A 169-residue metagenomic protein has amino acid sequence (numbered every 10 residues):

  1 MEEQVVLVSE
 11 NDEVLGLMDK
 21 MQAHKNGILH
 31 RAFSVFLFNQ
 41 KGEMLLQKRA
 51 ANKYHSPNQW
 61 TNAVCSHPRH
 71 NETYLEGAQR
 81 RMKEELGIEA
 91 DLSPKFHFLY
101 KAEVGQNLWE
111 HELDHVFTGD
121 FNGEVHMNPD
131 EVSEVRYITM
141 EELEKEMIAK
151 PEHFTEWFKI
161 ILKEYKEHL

Functional and structural regions predicted by a protein language model:
M1-S34, Q40: Acidic, metal-coordinating catalytic segment for phosphate/diphosphate chemistry, firing primarily on the Nudix
N11-L17, H24-K25, S56, W60 (+5 more regions): Glycine-rich, flexible loop/turn motifs
M21, H70, L99, L108-L169: Nudix hydrolase/Nudix homology domain
Q22-F33, E43-R80, E84: Conserved Nudix-box catalytic region and its N-terminal flanking loop in Nudix hydrolases and closely related
V35, V64, P94, H115-F117: A structural signal for short, well-ordered beta-strand segments
F38-Q40, G119-D120: Active-site beta-strand termini and strand-to-loop segments that position acidic
E89-H97: A short coil-to-beta-strand element that immediately follows conserved catalytic motifs
